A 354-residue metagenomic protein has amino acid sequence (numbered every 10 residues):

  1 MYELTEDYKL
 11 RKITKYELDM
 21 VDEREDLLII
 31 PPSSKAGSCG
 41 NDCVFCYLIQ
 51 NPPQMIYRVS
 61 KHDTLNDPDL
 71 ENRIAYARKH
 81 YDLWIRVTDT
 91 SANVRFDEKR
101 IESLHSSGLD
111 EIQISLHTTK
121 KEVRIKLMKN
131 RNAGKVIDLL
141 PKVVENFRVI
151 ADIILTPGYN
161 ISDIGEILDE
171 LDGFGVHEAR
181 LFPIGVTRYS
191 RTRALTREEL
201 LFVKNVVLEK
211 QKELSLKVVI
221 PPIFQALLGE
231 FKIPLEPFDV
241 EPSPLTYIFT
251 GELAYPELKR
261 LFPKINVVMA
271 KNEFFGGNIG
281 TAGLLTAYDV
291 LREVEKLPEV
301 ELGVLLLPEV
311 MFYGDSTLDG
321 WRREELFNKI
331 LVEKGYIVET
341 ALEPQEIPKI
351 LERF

Functional and structural regions predicted by a protein language model:
M1, D7, G229-F354: Radical SAM enzyme core and accessory elements
M1-P53, V332-K334, E339-P344, I350-E352: Flexible, acidic/Gly-rich N-terminal and inter-domain linker regions that tether and position cofactor-handling modules
V21-S38, Y47-L139, V143, R148-Y159 (+1 more regions): Core AdoMet radical
D67-R73, D97, G134-D138, I164-I167 (+4 more regions): Well-ordered, non-membrane alpha-helical segments in soluble/globular domains
V94, K120-V123, G158-N160, V186-Y189 (+4 more regions): Flexible loop/turn segments at secondary-structure boundaries
R95-G108, G165-G175, V290-E301: Short amphipathic alpha-helices and their capping/turn segments at secondary-structure boundaries
I125-K129, I161-S162, R191-L195, S316-D319: Short, solvent-exposed loop/turn segments at secondary-structure boundaries
I137-L195, E199-I223: Conserved C-terminal portion of the radical SAM core fold that forms the substrate/S-adenosylmethionine-binding
